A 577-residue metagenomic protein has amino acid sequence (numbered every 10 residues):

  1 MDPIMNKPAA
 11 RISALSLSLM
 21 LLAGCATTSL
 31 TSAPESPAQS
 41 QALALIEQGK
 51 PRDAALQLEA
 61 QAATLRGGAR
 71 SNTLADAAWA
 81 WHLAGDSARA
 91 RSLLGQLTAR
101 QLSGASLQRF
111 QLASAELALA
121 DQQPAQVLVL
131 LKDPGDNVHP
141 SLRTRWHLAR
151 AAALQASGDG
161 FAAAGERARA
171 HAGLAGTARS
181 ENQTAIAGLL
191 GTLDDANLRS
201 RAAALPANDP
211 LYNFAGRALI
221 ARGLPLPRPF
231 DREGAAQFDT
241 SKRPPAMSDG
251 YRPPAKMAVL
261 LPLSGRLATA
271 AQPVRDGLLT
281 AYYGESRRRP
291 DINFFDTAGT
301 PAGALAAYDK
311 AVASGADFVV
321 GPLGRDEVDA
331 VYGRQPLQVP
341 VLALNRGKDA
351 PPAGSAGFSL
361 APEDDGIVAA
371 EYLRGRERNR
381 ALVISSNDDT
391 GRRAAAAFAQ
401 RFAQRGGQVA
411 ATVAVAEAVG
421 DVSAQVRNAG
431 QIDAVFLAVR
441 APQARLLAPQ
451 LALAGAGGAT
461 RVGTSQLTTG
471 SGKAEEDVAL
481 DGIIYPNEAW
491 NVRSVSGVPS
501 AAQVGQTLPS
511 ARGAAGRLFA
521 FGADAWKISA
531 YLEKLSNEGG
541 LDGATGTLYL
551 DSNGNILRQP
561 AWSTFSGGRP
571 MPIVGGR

Functional and structural regions predicted by a protein language model:
L19-Q41: Bacterial Sec signal peptide processing site at the extreme N-terminus
T27-A33, E59-A69, G95-S106, K132-L142 (+4 more regions): Solenoid-like repeat scaffolds
L119, H139-R145, R150-P254, R289 (+1 more regions): Extended repeat-based interaction scaffolds and adjacent low-complexity, acidic/S/T/P-biased segments that form broad
A270-P273, G284, R288-D349: Beta-alpha junction/loop-to-helix N-cap segments that form part of ligand/metal-binding clefts
D349-Y372, D477-A489: Short beta-strand elements at the ligand-binding edges of bilobed clamshell
S355-A414: An alpha-beta-alpha
L360, I432, A448-A523: Extracellular/periplasmic periplasmic-binding protein-like sensory domains
A501-V574: Segments of small-molecule ligand-sensing domains
